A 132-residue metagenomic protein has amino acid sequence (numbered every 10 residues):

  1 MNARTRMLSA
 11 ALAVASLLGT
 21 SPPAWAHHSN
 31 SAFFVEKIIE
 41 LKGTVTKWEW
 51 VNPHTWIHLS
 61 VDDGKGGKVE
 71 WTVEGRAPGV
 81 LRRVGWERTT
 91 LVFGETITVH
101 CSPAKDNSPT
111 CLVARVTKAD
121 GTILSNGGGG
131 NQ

Functional and structural regions predicted by a protein language model:
M1-A11: Bacterial N-terminal signal peptides that target proteins for export
S9-T20: Bacterial N-terminal signal peptides
S21-A26: Sec/Tat signal peptide C-region and signal peptidase I cleavage site
G43-V45: Conserved hydrophobic positions within beta-strands
V51-V61: Short aromatic-glycine-enriched beta-strand elements
G75-R83: Short, structured beta-strand/loop micro-motifs enriched in basic residues and often containing a Trp
R83-T98: Short nucleic-acid-contacting surface segments enriched for D/E, G, S/T with interspersed K/R
A104-G128: OB-fold/S1-family single-stranded nucleic acid-binding modules
